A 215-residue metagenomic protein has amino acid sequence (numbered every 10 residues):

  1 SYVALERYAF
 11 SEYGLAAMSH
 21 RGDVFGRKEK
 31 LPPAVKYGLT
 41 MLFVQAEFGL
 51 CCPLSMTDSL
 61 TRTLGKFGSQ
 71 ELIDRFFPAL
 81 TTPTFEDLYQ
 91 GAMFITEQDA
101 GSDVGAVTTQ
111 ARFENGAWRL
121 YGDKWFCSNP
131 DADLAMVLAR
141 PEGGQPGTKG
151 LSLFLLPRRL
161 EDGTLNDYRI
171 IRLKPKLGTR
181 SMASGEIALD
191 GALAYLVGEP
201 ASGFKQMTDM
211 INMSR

Functional and structural regions predicted by a protein language model:
S1-E29, F48: Extended, charge-enriched "interface" segments that sit outside catalytic cores
R27-L60: Extended, domain-scale alpha-helical bundle/helix-rich regions
K28, D162-I171, K176, A183-S214: A glycine-rich, basic-preceded beta-loop-alpha segment at the flavin cofactor/substrate interface of flavin-utilizing
S55-E71: N-terminal glycine-rich flavin-associated loop
L60, M93, A111, L120-G122 (+2 more regions): Buried hydrophobic positions in well-ordered alpha/beta secondary-structure cores of metabolic enzymes
G68-T109, F113-G116: Internal maturation/activation junctions in enzymes
D99-S102, F126-S128, Q145, K176-M182: Short Gly/Pro-enriched turn/cap motifs at secondary-structure boundaries
A117-L165: A short core secondary-structure module
